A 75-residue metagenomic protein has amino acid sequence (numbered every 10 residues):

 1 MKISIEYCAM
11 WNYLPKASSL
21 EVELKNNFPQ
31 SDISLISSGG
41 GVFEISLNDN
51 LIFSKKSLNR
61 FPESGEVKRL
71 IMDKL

Functional and structural regions predicted by a protein language model:
K2-E21, F28, G39: Short, thiol/selenol-centered motifs that function as redox-active sites or metal-ligating centers
I3, S31-I33, F43: Conserved beta-strand core positions
C8, S46, K56: Anionic group-transfer/hydrolysis microenvironments
L24-K25, I71: Broad structural signal for hydrophobic residues in well-ordered alpha-helices, predominantly aliphatic
N27-F28, K74: Alpha-helical structural context
S34-S38: Short beta-strand
F43-N50: A short, hydrophobic beta-strand/beta-hairpin element that forms part of a small beta-sheet core
F53-K74: Non-catalytic, surface beta->alpha helical segment in thiol-disulfide oxidoreductase systems
